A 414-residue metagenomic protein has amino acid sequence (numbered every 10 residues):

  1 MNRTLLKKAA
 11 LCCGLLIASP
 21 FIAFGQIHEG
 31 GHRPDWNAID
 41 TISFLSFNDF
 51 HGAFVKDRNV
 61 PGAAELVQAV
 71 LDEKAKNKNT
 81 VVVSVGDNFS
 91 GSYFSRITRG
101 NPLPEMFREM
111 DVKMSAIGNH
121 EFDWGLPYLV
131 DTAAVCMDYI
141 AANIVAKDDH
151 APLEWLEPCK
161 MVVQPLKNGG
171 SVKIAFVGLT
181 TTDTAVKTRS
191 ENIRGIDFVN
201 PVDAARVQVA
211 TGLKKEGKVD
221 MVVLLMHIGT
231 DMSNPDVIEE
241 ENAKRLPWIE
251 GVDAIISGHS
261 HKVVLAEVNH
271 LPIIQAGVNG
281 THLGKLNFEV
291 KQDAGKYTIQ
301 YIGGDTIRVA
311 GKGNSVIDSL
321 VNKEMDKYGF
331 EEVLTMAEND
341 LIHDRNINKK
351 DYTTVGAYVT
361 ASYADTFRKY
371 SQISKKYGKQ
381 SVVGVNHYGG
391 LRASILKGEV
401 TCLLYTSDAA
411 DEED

Functional and structural regions predicted by a protein language model:
N2-A10: Bacterial N-terminal signal peptides that target proteins for export
C12-P20: Bacterial N-terminal signal peptides
Q26-V309, V355-S362, T366, S374: Acidic, metal/ion-coordinating pockets
A38-I39, S171, A185-V186, V290-V400: A short C-terminal boundary segment appended to hydrolase-like catalytic domains
G52-A53, S190-N192, L341-K349, S407: Glycine- and acidic
R96-T98, K397-C402: Charged, often glycine-rich, active-site loop that binds/positions anionic groups
Y405-E412: Conserved small/polar residues in nucleotide/adenosyl-binding loops
